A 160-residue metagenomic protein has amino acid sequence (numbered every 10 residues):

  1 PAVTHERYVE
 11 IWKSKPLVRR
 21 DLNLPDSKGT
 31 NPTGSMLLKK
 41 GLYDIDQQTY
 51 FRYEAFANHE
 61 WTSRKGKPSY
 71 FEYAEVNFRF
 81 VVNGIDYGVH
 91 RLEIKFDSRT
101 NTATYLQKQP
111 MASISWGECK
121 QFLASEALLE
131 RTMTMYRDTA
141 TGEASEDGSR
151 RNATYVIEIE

Functional and structural regions predicted by a protein language model:
P1-E160: Intrinsically disordered, charged low-complexity linkers and terminal tails that flank or connect structured domains
